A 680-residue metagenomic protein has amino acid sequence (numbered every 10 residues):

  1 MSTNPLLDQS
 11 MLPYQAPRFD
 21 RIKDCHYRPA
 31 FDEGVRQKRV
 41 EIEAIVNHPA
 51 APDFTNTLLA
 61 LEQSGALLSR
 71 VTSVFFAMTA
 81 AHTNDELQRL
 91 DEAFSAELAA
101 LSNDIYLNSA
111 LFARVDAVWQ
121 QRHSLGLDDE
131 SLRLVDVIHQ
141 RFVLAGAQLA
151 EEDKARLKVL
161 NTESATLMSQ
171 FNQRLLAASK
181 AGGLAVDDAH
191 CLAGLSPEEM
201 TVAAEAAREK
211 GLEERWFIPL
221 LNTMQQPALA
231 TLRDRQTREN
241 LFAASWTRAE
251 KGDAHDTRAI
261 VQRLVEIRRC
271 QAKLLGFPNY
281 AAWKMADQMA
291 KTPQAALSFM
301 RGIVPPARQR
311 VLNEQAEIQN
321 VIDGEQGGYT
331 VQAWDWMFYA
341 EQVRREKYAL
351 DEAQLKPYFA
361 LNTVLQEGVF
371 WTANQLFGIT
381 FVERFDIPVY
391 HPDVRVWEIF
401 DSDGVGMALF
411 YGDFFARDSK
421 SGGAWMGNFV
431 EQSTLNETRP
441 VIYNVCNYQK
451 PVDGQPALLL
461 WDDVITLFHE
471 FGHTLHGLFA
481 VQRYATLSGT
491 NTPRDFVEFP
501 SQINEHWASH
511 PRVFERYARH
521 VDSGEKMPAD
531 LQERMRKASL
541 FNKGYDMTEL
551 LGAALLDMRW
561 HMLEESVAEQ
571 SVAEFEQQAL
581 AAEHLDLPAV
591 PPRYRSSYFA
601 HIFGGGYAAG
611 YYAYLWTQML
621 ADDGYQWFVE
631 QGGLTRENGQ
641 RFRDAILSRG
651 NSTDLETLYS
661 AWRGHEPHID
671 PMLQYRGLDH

Functional and structural regions predicted by a protein language model:
S2-E33, K38, A80-K291, P392-V394 (+1 more regions): His/Asp/Glu-rich acidic catalytic environments and adjacent acidic regulatory segments
S2-P29, E33, G194, R215-F217 (+10 more regions): C-terminal, non-catalytic "cap/extension" segments appended to globular domains
F19-F31, F54-L58, D253-T257, A296-M300 (+3 more regions): Membrane-entry segments of alpha-helical transmembrane domains in multi-pass membrane proteins
V35-G126, T548-W560, E564-H584, P588 (+2 more regions): C-terminal non-catalytic alpha-helical accessory regions
D53-N56, D91-S95, D256, F299-P306 (+1 more regions): Membrane-interfacial loop-to-helix junctions in multi-pass inner-membrane proteins
A66-A77, D136, Q140, A243 (+4 more regions): Short, hydrophobic/amphipathic alpha-helical patches that form generic packing surfaces within helical domains
E130, L134-V135, T166, Q173 (+8 more regions): Active-site-proximal, well-structured secondary-structure segments within enzyme catalytic domains
Q449-F468: Short pre-active-site segment immediately N-terminal to the catalytic Zn-binding motif
